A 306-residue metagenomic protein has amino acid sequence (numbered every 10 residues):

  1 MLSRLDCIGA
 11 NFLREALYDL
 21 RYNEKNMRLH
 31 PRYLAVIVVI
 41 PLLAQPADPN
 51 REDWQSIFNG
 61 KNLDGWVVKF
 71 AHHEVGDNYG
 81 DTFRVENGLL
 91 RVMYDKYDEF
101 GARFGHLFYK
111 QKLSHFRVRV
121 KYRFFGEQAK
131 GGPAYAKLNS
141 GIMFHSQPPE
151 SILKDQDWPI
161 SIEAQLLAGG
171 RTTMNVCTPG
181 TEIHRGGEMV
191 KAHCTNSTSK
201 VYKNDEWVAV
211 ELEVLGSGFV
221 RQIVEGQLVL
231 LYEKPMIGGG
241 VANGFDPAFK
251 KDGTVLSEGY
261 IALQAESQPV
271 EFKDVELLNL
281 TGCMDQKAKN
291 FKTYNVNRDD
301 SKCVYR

Functional and structural regions predicted by a protein language model:
F12-N26: Short, Lys/Arg-enriched N-terminal segments with co-localized hydrophobic residues within the first ~10-30 amino acids
N26-L34: Bacterial N-terminal signal peptides that target proteins for export
I37-P46: Hydrophobic h-region of N-terminal signal peptides that target proteins for export in Gram-negative bacteria
Q45-N290, Y294-V296: Carbohydrate-interacting regions of secretory-pathway proteins
N297-R306: Short, disulfide-bonded extracellular cysteine-rich repeat modules
